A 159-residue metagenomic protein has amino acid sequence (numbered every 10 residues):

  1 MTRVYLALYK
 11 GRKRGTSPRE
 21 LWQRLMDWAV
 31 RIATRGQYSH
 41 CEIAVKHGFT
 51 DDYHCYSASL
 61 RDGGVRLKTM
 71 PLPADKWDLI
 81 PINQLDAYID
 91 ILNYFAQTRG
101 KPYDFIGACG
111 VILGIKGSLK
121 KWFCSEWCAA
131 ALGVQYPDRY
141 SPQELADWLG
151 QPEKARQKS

Functional and structural regions predicted by a protein language model:
M1-S159: Cysteine-nucleophile amide-bond enzymes
